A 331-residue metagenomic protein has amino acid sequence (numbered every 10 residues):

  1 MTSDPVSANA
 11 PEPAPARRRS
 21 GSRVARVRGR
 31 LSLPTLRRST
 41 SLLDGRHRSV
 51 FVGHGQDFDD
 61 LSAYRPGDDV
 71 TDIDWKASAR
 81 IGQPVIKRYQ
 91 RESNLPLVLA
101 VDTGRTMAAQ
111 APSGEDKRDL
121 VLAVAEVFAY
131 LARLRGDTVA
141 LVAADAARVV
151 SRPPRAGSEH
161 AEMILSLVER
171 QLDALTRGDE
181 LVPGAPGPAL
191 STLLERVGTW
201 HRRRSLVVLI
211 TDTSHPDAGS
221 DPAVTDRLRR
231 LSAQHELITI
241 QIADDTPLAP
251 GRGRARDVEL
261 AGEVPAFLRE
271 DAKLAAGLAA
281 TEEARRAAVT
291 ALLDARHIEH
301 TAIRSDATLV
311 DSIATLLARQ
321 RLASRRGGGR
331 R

Functional and structural regions predicted by a protein language model:
T2-V50, F58, A63-T71, A77 (+2 more regions): Exposed, interaction-prone extracellular/peripheral surfaces
